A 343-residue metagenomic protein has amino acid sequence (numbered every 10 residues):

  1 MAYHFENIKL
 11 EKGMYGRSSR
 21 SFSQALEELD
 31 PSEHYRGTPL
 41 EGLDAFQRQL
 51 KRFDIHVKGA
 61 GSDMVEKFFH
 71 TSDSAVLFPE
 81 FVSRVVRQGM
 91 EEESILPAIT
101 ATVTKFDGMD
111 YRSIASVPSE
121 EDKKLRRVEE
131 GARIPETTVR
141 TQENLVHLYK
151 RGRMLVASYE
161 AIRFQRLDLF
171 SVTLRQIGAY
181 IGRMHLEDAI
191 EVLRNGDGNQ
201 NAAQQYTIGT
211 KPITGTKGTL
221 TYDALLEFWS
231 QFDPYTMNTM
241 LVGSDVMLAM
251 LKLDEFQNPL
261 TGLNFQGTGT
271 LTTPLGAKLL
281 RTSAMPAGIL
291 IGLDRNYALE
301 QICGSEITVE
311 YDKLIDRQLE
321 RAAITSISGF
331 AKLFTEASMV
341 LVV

Functional and structural regions predicted by a protein language model:
M1-A75: Intrinsically disordered, low-complexity terminal tails
A2-Y3, L253-V343: Sequence/fold signature of self-assembling virion shell proteins
E66-R151: Assembly/oligomerization interface modules of large self-assembling protein complexes
T141, A224-F228, I307-V309: Glycine-rich, charged/polar anion/phosphate-binding loops that engage phosphate groups from diverse ligands
H147, R153-A157, G243: Short, aliphatic-rich beta-strand segments
G152-Q231, V343: Alpha-helical scaffold segments that mediate packing/assembly in large oligomeric complexes
Q165-R166, A249-L251, L333: Short helix/loop capping segments that flank catalytic or ligand/cofactor-binding pockets
A203-L275: Long, positively charged binding patches that form subdomain-scale interaction surfaces for polyanionic ligands
